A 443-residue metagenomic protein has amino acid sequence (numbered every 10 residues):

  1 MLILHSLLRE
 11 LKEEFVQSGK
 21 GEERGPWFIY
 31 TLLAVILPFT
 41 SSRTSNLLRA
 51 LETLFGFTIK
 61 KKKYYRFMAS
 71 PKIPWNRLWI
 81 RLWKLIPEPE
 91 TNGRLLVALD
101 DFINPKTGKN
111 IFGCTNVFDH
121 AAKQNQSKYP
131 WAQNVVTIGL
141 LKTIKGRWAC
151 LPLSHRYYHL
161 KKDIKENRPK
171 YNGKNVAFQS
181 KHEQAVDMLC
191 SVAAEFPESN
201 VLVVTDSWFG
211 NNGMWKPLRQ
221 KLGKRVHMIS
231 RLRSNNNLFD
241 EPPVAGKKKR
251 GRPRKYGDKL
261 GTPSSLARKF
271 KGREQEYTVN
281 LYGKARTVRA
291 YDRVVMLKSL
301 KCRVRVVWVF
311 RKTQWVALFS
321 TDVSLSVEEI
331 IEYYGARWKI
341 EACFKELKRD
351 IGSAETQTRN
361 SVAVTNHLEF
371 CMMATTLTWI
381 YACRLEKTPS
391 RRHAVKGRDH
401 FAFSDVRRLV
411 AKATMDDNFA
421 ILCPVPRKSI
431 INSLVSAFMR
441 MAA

Functional and structural regions predicted by a protein language model:
M1-P71, W75, T91: Gly/serine-rich nucleotide phosphate-binding loop at the start of the catalytic core of nucleotide/ADP-ribose-handling
L2-E22, K106, N110, R156-A443: Single, function-defining residue in the core of a domain
I29-I36, T137-G139, C371-T375: Contiguous, well-ordered alpha-helical segments that form the cores/surfaces of helical PPI scaffolds
L37, L54, N92, Q124-K128 (+2 more regions): Short gly/ser-rich anion-binding loops that grip negatively charged ligand groups
T40-S45, K142-C150, L377-T388: Short helix-capping/linker segments at secondary-structure and domain boundaries
R43, K60, L78-L82, G93-A98 (+3 more regions): Generic hydrophobic, aliphatic-rich segments that mediate packing or membrane embedding
F67-H159, T287, Y291: Active-site-proximal, Lys/Arg-enriched surface segment that forms a nucleic-acid-binding/basic interface patch
